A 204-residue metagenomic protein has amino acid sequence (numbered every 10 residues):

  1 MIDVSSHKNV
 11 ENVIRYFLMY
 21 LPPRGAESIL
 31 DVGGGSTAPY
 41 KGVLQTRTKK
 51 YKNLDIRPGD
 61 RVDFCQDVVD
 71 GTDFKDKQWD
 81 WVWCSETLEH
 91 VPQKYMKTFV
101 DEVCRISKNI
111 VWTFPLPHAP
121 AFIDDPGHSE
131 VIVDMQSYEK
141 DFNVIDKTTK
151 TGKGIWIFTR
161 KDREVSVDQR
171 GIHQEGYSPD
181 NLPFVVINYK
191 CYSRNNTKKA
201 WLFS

Functional and structural regions predicted by a protein language model:
M1-P23: Class I SAM-dependent methyltransferase Rossmann-like catalytic core, especially the SAM/SAH-binding loop
D3, P92-S204: S-adenosyl-L-methionine-dependent methyltransferase catalytic module, highlighting the catalytic core
V10-I14, Q45, V68, D73 (+4 more regions): Generic detection of intrinsically disordered/low-complexity segments and helix-coil linkers/edges
I14, L18, K49, E175 (+1 more regions): Intrinsically disordered, low-complexity segments enriched in small/polar residues
R15, R24, R47, R57 (+7 more regions): Arginine residue identity/basic-tract feature
M19-P22, Q45, P183, F203: Compositionally biased amphipathic helical and low-complexity segments enriched in hydrophobic
Y20, E27-A119: Conserved SAM-binding loop
